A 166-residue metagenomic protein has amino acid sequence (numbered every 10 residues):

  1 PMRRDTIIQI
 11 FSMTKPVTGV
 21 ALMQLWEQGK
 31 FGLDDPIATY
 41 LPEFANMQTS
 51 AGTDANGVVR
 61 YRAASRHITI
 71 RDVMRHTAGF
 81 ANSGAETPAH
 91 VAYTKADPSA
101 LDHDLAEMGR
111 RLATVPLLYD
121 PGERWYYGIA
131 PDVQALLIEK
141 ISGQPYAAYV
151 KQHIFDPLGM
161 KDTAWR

Functional and structural regions predicted by a protein language model:
P1-Y126: Active-site-proximal loop and beta-strand segments within enzyme catalytic domains
G19-V20, D132, A148-Y149: A generic alpha-helix surface/boundary motif
L22, V150, G159: Active-site-flanking alpha-helical
M23-Q28, D132-K140: Short glycine/serine- and small hydrophobic-enriched flexible loop segments
Y119-D120, T163-R166: Glycine- and aromatic-rich loop/turn segments at beta-sheet edges
